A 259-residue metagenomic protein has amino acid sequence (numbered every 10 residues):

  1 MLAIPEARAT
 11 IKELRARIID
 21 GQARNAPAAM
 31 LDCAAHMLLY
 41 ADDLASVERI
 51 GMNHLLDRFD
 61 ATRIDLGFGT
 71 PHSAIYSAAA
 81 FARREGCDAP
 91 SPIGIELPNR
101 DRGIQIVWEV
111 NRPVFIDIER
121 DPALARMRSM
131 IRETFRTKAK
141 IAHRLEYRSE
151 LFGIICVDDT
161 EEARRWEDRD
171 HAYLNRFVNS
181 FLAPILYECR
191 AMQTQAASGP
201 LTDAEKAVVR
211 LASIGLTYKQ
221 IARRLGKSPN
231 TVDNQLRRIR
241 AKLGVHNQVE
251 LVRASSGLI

Functional and structural regions predicted by a protein language model:
M1-Y40, A204: Signal-transmission linkers at sensory-effector interfaces
L2-A3, D159-N175: Regulatory loop-to-helix N-cap segments in sensory/regulatory domains that couple ligand/signal detection
M30-L38, D43-L66, G103, M127: Amphipathic alpha-helical coiled-coil segments that mediate homodimerization and allosteric signal transmission
L66-P92: GAF sensory/regulatory domain recognition with acknowledged cross-activation on helical regulatory dimers
G86-A123: Regulatory sensory and allosteric helical modules in signal-transduction proteins and certain transcription factors
R126-F152: Helix-to-coil/beta transition segments that act as allosteric "coupling" elements at the rims of sensory or catalytic
E188-A207: Regulatory hinge/linker segments at domain boundaries that couple sensory/effector modules to output domains
L216-E250: Recognition helix of helix-turn-helix DNA-binding domains
